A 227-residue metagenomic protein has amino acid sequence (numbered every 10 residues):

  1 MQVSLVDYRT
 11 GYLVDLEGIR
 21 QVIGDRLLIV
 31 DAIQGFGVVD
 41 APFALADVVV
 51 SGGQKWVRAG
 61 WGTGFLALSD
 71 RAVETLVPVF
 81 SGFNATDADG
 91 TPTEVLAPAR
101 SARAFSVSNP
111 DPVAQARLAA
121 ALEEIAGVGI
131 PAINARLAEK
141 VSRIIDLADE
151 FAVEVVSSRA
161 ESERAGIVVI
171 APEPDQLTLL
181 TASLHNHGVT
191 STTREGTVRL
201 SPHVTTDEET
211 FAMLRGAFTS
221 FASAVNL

Functional and structural regions predicted by a protein language model:
M1-G37: Active-site phosphate-binding strand-loop segment of PLP-dependent enzymes
L27-I29, V48, I167, T190 (+1 more regions): Structural preference for beta-strand elements that scaffold enzyme active sites
L45-P92: Active-site PLP attachment segment
D87-F105: The feature captures the short pre-catalytic strand/loop hairpin that immediately precedes and shapes the active-site
A99-I145: Structural signature of PLP-dependent enzymes
A135-S142, D149-H187: Conserved PLP-binding catalytic core of the aspartate aminotransferase-like
Q176-L227: PLP-dependent enzyme catalytic core of the Aspartate aminotransferase-like
